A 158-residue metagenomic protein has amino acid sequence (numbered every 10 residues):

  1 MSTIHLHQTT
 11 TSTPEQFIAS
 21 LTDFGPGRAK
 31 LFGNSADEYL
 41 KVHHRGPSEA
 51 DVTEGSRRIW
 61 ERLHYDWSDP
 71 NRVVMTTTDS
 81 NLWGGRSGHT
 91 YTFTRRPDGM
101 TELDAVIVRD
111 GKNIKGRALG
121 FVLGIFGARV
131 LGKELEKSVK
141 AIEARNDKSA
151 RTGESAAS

Functional and structural regions predicted by a protein language model:
M1-P47, S158: Hydrophobic ligand-binding cavity/cleft-lining segments
T3-H5, R58-R62, G84-T90: Short, surface-exposed coil-to-beta transition loops
H7, T53, T76, D104-V106: Beta-strand residues in well-ordered beta-sheet regions across diverse protein folds
T11-E15, R45, D66-P70, T92-E102: A short, structured loop/turn motif at beta-sheet edges
F17-L21, Y65, M75, L103-A105: Hydrophobic pocket/interface hotspot
T22-G25, G127, L131-D147: Short amphipathic alpha-helical signal-transduction/dimerization elements
A36-L82, K137-S158: Glycine-rich portal/gate segments that line the openings of hydrophobic small-molecule binding cavities
T78-K133: Beta-strand/loop substructures that line and gate deep hydrophobic ligand-binding cavities in soluble
